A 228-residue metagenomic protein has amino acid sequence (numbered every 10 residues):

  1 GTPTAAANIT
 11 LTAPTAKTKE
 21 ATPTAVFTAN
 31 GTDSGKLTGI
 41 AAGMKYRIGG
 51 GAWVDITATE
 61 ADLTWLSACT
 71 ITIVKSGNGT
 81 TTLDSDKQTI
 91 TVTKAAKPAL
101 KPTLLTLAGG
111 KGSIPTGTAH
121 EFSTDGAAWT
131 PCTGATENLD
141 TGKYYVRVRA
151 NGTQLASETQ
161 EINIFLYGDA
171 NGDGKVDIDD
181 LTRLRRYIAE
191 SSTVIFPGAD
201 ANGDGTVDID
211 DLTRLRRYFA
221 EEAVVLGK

Functional and structural regions predicted by a protein language model:
G1-G31, Y46, V92-S113, I162-L166: Secondary-structure capping and domain/repeat boundary segments
G1-T2, A52-W65, A128-L139: Short, solvent-exposed S/T- and G/P-enriched segments that are highly enriched in secreted/extracellular and lumenal
G1-T2, A7-A13, T64-T82, L139-L155 (+1 more regions): Append "Rare intracellular matches occur via the same short Y/T/C beta-strand/loop motifs
V26-A29, E60-T64, T106, A135-N138 (+2 more regions): Tandem-repeat/low-complexity and Cys-motif detector
T38-M44, I114-E121: Short proline/glycine-enriched turn/loop motifs at strand-loop junctions of beta-rich domains
W53, F122, W129, Y187-I188 (+1 more regions): Tyrosine-centered aromatic motifs in long, intrinsically disordered, low-complexity repeat arrays
T82-T89, Q154-E161: Extracellular fibronectin type III
E161-K228: Cellulosome-associated attachment modules in secreted, modular CAZymes
